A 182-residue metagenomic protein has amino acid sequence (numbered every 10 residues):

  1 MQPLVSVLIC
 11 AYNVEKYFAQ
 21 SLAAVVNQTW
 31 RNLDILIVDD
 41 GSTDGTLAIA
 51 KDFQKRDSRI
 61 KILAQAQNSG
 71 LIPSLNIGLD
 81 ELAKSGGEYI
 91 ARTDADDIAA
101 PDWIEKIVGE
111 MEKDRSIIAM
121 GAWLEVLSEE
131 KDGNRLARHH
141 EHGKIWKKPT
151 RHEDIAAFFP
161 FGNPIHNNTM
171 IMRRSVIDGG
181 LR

Functional and structural regions predicted by a protein language model:
P3-V5, V26-I37, G45, D57-K61: Short loop->beta transition adjacent to catalytic acidic/histidine clusters or analogous donor-positioning motifs
V14-N27: Short, well-formed alpha-helical segments that are part of the catalytic scaffolds of diverse glycosyltransferases
A19, D44-D52, I98, D102: Acidic helix N-cap motif at the loop->helix transition within catalytic regions of sugar-transfer enzymes
D39-A48, Q67, D94: A conserved acidic beta->alpha catalytic loop
Q65-S85: Glycine-rich, basic loop-to-helix element that forms the pyrophosphate-binding segment of sugar-nucleotide handling
G87-I98: Short beta-strand-to-loop acidic/aromatic patch adjacent to the donor-nucleotide binding site
D102-H139: Conserved donor NDP-sugar-binding/catalytic core segment of glycosyltransferases
W146-R182: Conserved nucleotide-sugar donor-binding catalytic segment
